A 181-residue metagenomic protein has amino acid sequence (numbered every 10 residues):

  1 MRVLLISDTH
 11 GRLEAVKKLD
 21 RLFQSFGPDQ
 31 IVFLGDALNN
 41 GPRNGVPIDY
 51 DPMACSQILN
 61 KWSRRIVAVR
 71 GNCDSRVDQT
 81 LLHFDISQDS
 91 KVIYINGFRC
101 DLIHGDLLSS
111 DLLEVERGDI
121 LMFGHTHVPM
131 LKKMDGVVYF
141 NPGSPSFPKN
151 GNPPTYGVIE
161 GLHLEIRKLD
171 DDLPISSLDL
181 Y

Functional and structural regions predicted by a protein language model:
R2-H10, G97-D106, V138-G143, I166: Active-site-proximal beta-strand elements of phosphoester/diester hydrolases
R2-I95: Core catalytic region of metal-dependent phosphoesterases/phosphodiesterases, especially metallo-beta-lactamase-like
H10-K17, N39-G41, N72-Q79, L107-L112 (+2 more regions): Active-site environment of divalent metal-dependent phosphoester hydrolases
V32, V67-V69, I120-M122, V138-F140 (+1 more regions): Hydrophobic/aromatic beta-strand patches that form the interior of the parallel beta-sheet core in alpha/beta enzyme
A37, N72-C73, R99, H104-D106 (+1 more regions): Short, flexible active-site-adjacent loop segments at beta-strand->alpha-helix junctions, enriched in small/polar
L82-M130: Internal catalytic-core helix/loop-beta-alpha segment that presents or stabilizes conserved functional determinants
V92-N96, K133-D135, Y139-Y181: Binuclear metal-dependent phosphoesterase catalytic core
